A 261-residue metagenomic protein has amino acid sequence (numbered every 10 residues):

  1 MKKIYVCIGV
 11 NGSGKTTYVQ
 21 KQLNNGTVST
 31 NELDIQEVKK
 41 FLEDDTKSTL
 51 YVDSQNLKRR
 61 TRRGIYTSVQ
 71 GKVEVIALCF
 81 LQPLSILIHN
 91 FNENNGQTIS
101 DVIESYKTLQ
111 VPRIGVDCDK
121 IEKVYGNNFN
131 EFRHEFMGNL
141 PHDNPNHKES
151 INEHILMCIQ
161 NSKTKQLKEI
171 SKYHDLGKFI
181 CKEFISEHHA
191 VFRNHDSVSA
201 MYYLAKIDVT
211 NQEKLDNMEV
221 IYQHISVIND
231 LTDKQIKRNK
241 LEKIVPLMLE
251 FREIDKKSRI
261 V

Functional and structural regions predicted by a protein language model:
I4: Walker A (P-loop) ATP-phosphate-binding motif of ABC ATPase nucleotide-binding domains
C7: Hydrophobic anchor at the beta1->P-loop junction of P-loop NTPases
V10-N11: The conserved Walker
T17-T61: Conserved substrate/cofactor phosphate-moiety recognition/catalytic segment in nucleotide-dependent phosphotransferases
Y18, R63-T67, E169: A short acidic, amphipathic alpha-helical/loop segment
Q55-K120: Replace "adjacent to P-loop NTPase cores in ATP/GTP-dependent enzymes" with "adjacent to NTP-binding cores
D117-E187, V191: Acidic/His-rich, divalent-metal-binding segments that scaffold phosphate/diphosphate chemistry
C158-I260: Divalent metal-dependent catalytic cores for phosphoryl transfer on phosphate-bearing substrates
